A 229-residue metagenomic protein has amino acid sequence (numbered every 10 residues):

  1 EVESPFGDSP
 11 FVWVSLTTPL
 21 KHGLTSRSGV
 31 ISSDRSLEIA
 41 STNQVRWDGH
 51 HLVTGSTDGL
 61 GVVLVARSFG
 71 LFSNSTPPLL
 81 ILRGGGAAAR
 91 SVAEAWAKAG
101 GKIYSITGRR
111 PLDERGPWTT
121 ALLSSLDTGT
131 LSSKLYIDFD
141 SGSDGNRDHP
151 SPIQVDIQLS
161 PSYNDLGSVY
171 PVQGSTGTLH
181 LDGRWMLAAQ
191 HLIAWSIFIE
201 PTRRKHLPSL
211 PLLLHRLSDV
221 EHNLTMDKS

Functional and structural regions predicted by a protein language model:
E1-L71, Y170-P171, T176: Phosphate/diphosphate ligand-binding glycine-rich loop within oxidoreductases
S9-F11, S75-P78, G100, L131-S133 (+2 more regions): A general structural motif
L16-P19, R83-G86, I106-R110, I137-G142 (+1 more regions): Structural motif
S33-A40, K102-S105, Q154-I157, H180-D182: Short hydrophobic/aromatic-enriched beta-strand-loop microsegments
S56-L60, A66-R110: Glycine-rich adenosine-cofactor-binding loop
G116-A188: Rossmann-like adenosine-cofactor binding region
L159-S229: Adenosine-phosphate binding glycine-rich loop
